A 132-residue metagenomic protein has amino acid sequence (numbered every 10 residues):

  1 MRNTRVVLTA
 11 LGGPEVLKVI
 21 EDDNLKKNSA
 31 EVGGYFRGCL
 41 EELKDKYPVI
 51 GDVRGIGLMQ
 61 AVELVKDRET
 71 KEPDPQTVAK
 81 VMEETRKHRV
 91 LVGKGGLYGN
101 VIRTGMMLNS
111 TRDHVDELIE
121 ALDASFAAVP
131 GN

Functional and structural regions predicted by a protein language model:
M1-N132: Conserved N-terminal phosphate-binding loop of PLP-dependent enzymes in the Aspartate aminotransferase
